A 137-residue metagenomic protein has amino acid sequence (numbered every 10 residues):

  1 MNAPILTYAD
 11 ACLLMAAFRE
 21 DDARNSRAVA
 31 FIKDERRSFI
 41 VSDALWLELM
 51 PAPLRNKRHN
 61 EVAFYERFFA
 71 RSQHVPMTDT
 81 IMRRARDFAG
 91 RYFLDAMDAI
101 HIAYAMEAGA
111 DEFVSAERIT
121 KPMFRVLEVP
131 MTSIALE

Functional and structural regions predicted by a protein language model:
M1-L6, H74-V75, I102-E137: Acidic, PIN/NYN-like endoribonuclease modules and their adjacent C-terminal/linker elements
M1-V41, P53-F64, T132, E137: Short, well-structured N-terminal submotif of metal-dependent ribonuclease cores
A9, I40-V41, P76, A96 (+1 more regions): Short beta-strand scaffold positions
L13, L45, I81, H101 (+1 more regions): Alpha-helix capping/helix-boundary segments
E35, Y92, A108: Active-site charged/polar residues at nucleotide-handling catalytic sites that mediate phosphoryl, nucleotidyl
R71-R91: Acidic catalytic patch
